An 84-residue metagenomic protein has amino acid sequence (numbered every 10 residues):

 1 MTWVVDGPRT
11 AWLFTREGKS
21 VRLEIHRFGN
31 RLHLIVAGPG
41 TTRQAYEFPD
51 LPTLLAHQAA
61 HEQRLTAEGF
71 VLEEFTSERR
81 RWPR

Functional and structural regions predicted by a protein language model:
M1-V5, V21-F28, L54: Short linear motifs in intrinsically disordered
M1-W3, A37-R84: Mixed-charge, Lys/Arg-enriched low-complexity segments
V5-L13, R31: Short, hydrophobic/aromatic-rich segments at coil-to-beta transitions
A11, L23, A45-P49: A general secondary-structure boundary signal
W12-V21, R81-R84: A cross-kingdom feature marking charged/low-complexity
E17-Q44: Short aromatic-glycine-(Arg/Gly/Cys) micro-motifs in beta-strand/loop hairpins
